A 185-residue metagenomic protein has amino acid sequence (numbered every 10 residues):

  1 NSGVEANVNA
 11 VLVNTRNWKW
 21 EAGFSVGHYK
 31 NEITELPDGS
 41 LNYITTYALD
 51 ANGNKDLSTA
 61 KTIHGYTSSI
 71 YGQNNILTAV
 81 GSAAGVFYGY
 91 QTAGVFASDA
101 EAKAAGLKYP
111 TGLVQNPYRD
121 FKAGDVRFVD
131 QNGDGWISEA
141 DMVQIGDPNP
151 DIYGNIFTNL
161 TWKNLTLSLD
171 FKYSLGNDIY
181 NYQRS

Functional and structural regions predicted by a protein language model:
N1, G27, P37, A140 (+1 more regions): Small-side-chain secondary-structure face that scaffolds active or pore-lining regions
N1-E5, F96-A97: Low-complexity, intrinsically disordered or weakly predicted helical/coil tracts enriched in serine/threonine
N1-S2, G146-D151: Short sequence motifs at beta-strands and strand-loop junctions characteristic of Gram-negative outer-membrane
V4-L12, W18-H28, G154-L160, L165-Y173: Membrane-embedded beta-strands that build the outer-membrane beta-barrel scaffold
V11-Q144: Conserved small-residue
E32, L41, F157-N159, D178-Y182: Membrane-interface anchoring segments and C-terminal beta-barrel signals
N132, N149, N164-T166: Segments forming glycine/polar-rich beta-alpha architectures that bind adenosine-containing cofactors
